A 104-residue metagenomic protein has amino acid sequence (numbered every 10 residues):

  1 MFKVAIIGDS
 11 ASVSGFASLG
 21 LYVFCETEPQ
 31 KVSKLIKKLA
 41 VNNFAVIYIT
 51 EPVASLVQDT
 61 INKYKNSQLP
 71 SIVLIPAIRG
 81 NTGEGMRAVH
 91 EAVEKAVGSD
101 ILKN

Functional and structural regions predicted by a protein language model:
M1-S33: N-terminal first-folded block
S10, S14-G15, V41, I49-E51: N-terminal intrinsically disordered, cationic/polar leader segments that include organellar targeting peptides
E28, T50-P52, P76: Short secondary-structure boundary segments
S33-K38, T82-G85: Short, charged, surface-exposed secondary-structure boundary motifs
K37, N62-K63: Extended, charged amphipathic alpha-helical "stalk" segments
N66-N104: C-terminal structural segments of small proteins and small subunits
